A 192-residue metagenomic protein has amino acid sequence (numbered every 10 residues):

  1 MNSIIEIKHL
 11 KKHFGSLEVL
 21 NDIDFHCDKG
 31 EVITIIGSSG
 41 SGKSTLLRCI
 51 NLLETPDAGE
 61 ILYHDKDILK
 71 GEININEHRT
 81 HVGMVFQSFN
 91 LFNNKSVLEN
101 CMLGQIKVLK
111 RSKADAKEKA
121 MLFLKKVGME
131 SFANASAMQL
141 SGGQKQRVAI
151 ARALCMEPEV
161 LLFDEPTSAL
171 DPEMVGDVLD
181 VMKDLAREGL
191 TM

Functional and structural regions predicted by a protein language model:
N51: Helix-to-loop junction immediately C-terminal to a conserved catalytic motif
G59-K70: Conserved ABC transporter NBD signature motif
D67, M102, K113-F132, D180: Conserved ABC ATPase "signature" region
I68-G83, K113-A114, R187: ABC ATPase NBD coupling module
S136-L140, Q144: Conserved ABC ATPase signature
E157: Conserved catalytic motifs of ABC-family nucleotide-binding domains
L161-D164: Catalytic Walker B motif of ABC-type/P-loop ATPase nucleotide-binding domains
